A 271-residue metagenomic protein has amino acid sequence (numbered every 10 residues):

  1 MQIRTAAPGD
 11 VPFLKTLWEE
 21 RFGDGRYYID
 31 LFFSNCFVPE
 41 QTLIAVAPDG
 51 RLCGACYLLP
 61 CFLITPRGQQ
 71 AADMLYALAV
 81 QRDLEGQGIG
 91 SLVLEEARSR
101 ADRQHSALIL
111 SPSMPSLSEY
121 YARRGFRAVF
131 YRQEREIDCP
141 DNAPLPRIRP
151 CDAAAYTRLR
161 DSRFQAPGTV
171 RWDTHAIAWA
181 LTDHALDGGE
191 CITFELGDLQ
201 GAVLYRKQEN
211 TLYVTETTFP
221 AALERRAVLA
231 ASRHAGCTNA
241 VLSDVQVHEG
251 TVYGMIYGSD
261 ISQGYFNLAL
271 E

Functional and structural regions predicted by a protein language model:
M1-I3: Extreme N-terminal starter segment of soluble prokaryotic enzymes
G9, P115-S116: Short alpha-helical
V11, W18-P48, L52-T65, P167-C191: Active-site rim helix/loop that mediates acceptor-substrate recognition in acyltransferases
I44, R51-C61, M74, A79 (+3 more regions): Conserved beta-strand in the GNAT
V80, G86-S99, A221-R233: Conserved acetyl-CoA-binding loop-helix of GNAT-fold acetyltransferases
L94, A101-S113, G236-V245: Conserved GNAT acetyl-CoA-binding A-motif
A122-A143, T215-A222, L229-E271: Active-site/acyl-donor-binding loops of N-acyltransferases
R127-Y213: Amide-forming acyltransferase catalytic core, primarily the GNAT-like/NAT-type and related acyltransferase folds
